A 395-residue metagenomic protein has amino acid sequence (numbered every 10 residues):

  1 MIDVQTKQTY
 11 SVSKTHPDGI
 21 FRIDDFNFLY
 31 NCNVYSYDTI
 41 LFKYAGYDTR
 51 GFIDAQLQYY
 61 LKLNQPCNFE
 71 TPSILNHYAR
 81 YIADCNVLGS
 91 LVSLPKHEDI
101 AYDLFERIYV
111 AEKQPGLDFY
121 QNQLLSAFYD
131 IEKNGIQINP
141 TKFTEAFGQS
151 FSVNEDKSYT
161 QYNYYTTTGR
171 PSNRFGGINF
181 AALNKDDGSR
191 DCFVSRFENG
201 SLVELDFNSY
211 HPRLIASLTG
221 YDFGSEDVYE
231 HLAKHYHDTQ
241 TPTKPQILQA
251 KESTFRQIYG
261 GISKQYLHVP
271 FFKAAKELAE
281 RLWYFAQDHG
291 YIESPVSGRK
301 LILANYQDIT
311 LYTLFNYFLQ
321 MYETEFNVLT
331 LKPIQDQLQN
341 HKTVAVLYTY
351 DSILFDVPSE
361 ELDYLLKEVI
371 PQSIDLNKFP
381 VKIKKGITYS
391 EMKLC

Functional and structural regions predicted by a protein language model:
M1-S73: Conserved RNase H-like, two-metal-ion catalytic cores of nucleic-acid enzymes
I2-D25, P140-K244, P295-L338, K342-P358 (+1 more regions): Acidic, glycine-rich two-metal-ion catalytic cores of nucleic acid-processing enzymes
Y44-G46, D54-E112, L124-N134, G176-N179 (+1 more regions): Helical catalytic core of nucleic-acid polymerases
Q114-L117: Acidic, low-complexity, intrinsically disordered interaction modules
F119, S126, I138-K142: Long, charged/polar-rich coiled-coil alpha-helical scaffolds that serve as structural arms in large macromolecular
L124, T144-A146, R256-Q257, F271-K273 (+2 more regions): A glycine-rich phosphate-binding loop feature that marks nucleotide/adenosyl-phosphate handling sites
D375-K384: Interdomain boundary/hinge elements
S390-C395: Short, low-order "capping/linker" segments at domain edges
